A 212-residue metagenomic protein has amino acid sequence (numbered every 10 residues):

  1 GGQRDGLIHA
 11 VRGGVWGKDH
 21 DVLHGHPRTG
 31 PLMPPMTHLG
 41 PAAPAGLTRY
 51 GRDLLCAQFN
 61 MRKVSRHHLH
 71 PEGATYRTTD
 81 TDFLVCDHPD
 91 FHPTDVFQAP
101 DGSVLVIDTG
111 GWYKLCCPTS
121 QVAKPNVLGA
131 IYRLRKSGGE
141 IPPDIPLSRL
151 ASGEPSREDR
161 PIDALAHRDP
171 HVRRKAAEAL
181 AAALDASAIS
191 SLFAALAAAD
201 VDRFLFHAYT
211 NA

Functional and structural regions predicted by a protein language model:
G1-I141, P146-A212: Beta-propeller blade termini and top-face loops
